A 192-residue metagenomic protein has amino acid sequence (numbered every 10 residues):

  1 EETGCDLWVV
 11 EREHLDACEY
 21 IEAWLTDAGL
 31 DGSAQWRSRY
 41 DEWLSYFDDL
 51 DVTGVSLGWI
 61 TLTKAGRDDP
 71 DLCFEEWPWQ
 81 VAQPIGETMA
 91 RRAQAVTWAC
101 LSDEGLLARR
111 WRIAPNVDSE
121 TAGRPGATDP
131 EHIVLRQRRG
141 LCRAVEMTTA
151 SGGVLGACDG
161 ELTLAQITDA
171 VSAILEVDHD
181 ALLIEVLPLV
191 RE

Functional and structural regions predicted by a protein language model:
E1-T3: Short alpha-helix
D6-L155: Rossmann-like AdoMet/SAM-dependent catalytic core
L62, G140-E192: Long, charge-rich, low-complexity alpha-helical segments
